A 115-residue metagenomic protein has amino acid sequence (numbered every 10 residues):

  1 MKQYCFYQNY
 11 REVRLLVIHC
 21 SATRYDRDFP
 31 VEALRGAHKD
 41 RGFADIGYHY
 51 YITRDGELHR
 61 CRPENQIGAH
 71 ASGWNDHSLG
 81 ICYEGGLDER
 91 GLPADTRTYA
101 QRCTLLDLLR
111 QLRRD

Functional and structural regions predicted by a protein language model:
M1-Q66, N75: Short, conserved "active-site rim" segments that organize catalytic pockets and cofactor/ligand binding
R27-D45, H77-D115: Long, well-ordered alpha-helical scaffolding segments within enzyme catalytic domains, especially pronounced
Q66-C82: Short, surface-exposed glycine/acidic/tryptophan-bearing loops
